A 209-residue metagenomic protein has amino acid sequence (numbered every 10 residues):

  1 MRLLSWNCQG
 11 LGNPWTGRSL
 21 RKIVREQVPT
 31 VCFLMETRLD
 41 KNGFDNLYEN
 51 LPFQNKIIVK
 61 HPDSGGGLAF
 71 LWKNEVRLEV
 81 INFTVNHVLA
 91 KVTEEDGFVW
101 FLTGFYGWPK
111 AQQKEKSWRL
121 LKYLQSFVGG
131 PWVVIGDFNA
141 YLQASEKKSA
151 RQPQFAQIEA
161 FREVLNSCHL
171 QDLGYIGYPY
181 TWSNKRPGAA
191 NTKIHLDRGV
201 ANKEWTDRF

Functional and structural regions predicted by a protein language model:
M1-F209: A shared catalytic/ligand-binding motif for oxyanion handling
